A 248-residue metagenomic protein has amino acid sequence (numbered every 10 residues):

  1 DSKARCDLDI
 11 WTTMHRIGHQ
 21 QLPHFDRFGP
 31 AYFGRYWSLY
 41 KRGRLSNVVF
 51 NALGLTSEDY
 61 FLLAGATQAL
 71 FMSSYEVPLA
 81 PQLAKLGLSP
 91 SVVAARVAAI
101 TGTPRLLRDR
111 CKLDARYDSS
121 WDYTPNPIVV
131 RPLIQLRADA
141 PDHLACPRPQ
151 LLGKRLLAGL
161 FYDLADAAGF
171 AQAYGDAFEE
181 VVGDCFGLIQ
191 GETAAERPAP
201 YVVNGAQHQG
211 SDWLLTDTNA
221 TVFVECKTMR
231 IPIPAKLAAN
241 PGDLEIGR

Functional and structural regions predicted by a protein language model:
D1-I189: Interfaces and regulatory segments of ATP-dependent nucleotide/adenylate/phosphodiester-chemistry enzymes
G175, E179, A206-Q207, D217 (+1 more regions): Active-site-proximal structural scaffolding
E179, D212, E225: Acidic active-site catalytic centers that drive phospho-/nucleotidyl reactions and related ester hydrolyses
L188-T216: A short acidic/basic microdomain associated with nuclease active sites
L215-A235: Active-site beta-strand-loop-beta-strand hairpin of nuclease catalytic cores that positions key catalytic residues
T228-R248: Catalytic cores of nucleic-acid endonucleases
